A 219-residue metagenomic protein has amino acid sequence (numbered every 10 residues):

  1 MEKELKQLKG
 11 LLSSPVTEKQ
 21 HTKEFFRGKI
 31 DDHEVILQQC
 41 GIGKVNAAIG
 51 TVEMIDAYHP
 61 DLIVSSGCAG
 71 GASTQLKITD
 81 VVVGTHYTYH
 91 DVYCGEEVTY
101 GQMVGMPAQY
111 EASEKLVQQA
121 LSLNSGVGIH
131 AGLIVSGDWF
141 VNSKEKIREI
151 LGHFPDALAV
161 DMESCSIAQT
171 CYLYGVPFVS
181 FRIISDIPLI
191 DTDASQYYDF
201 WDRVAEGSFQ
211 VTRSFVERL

Functional and structural regions predicted by a protein language model:
M1-Y58: N-terminal short beta-loop-beta anion/metal-coordinating cradle
L11, K115-V127, H153, T170 (+1 more regions): Generic non-transmembrane alpha-helical segments
E53-A57, S73-L76, A168-P177: Alpha-helix C-terminal capping segments
H59-V64: Proline-aspartate-enriched helix->loop->beta-strand connector
A72-F154: Mid-sequence, gly/pro-rich, charge-dense loop/helix-turn segments that line enzyme active sites
V141-D193: A C-terminal functional module that forms or caps the active site or interfaces directly with catalytic machinery
P188-L219: His/Asp/Glu-rich mid-to-C-terminal helical/loop segments that flank catalytic regions of hydrolases
